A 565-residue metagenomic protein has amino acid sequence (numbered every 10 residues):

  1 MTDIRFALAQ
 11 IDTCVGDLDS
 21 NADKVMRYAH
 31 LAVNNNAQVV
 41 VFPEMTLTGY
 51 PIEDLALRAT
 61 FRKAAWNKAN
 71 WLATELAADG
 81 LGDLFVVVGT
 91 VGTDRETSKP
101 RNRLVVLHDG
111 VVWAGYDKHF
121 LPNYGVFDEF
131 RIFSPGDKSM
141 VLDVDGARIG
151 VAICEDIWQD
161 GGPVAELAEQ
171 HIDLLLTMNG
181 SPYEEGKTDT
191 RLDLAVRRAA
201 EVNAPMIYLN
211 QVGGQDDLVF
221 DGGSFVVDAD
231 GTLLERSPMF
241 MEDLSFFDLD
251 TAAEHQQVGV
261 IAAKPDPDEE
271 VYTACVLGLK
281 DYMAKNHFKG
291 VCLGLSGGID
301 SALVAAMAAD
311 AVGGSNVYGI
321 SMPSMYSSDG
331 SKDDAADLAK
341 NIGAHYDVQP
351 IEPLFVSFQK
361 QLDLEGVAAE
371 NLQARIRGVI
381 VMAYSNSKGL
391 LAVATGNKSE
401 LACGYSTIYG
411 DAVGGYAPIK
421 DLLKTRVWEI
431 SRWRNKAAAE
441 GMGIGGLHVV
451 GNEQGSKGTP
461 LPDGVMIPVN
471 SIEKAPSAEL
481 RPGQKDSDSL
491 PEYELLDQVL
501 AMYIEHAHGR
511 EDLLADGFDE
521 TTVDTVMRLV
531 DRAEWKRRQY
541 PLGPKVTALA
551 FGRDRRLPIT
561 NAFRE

Functional and structural regions predicted by a protein language model:
M1-G294, A305-G314, S321, N341 (+1 more regions): Enzyme catalytic cores with a strong preference for nitrogen-chemistry domains
R5, D145, N203, A229 (+2 more regions): ATP/NTP-dependent adenylation/nucleotidyl-transfer catalytic domains that generate, transfer, or process NMP-activated
